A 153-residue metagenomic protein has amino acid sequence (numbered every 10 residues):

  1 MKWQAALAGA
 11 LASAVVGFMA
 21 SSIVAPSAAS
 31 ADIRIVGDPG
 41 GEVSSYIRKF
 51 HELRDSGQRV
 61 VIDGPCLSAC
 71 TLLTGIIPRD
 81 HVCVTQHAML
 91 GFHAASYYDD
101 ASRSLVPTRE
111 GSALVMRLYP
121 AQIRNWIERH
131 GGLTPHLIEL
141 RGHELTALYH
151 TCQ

Functional and structural regions predicted by a protein language model:
M1-A14: Bacterial N-terminal signal peptides that target proteins for export
V15-P26: C-terminal segment of classical bacterial N-terminal signal peptides
V24-A31, E139-L140: N-terminal targeting/assembly segments of extracytoplasmic apparatus and virion spike/baseplate proteins
D32-A88, A94-Y98: Cleft-lining beta-strand/loop regions that shape enzyme active-site pockets
R34, S44, R48-G57, V61 (+1 more regions): Charged, glycine-interspersed solvent-exposed loop segments at helix/strand-loop junctions that cap or gate access
M89-A95, E110-V115: Short, basic, helix/turn surface patches
